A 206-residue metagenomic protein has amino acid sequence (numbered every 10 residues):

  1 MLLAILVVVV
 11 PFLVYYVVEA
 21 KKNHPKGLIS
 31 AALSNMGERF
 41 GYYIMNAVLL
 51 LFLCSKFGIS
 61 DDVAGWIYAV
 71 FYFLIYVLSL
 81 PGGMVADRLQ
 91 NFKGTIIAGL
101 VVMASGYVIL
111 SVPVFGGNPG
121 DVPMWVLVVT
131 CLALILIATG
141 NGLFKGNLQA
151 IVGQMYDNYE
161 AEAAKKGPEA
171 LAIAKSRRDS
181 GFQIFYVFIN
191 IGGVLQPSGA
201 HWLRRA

Functional and structural regions predicted by a protein language model:
M45-V63, H201, R205: Short amphipathic helix-loop junctions that connect adjacent transmembrane helices in Major Facilitator Superfamily/SLC
A47, V77-P81, S105, V112 (+1 more regions): A gly/Pro-rich, aromatic-decorated transmembrane alpha-helix motif that marks the paired, flexible gating helices
W66-R88, I96, A104, K145 (+2 more regions): Central cavity-lining transmembrane alpha-helices of secondary-active solute carriers, predominantly the Major
L74-I75, A170-R205: Glycine-rich segments within core transmembrane alpha-helices of 12-TM secondary carriers
V85-N91, V152, L203: Hydrophobic alpha-helical transmembrane and interfacial-helix anchor sites in secondary transporters
T95-I96, T130, F182: Primarily marks hydrophobic transmembrane alpha-helices of the MFS/SLC 12-helix fold
I96-W125: C-terminal ends and interior cores of transmembrane alpha-helices in multi-pass membrane transporters/permeases
L143-E169: Intracellular juxtamembrane helix-capping segments at the cytosolic ends of symmetry-related transmembrane helices
